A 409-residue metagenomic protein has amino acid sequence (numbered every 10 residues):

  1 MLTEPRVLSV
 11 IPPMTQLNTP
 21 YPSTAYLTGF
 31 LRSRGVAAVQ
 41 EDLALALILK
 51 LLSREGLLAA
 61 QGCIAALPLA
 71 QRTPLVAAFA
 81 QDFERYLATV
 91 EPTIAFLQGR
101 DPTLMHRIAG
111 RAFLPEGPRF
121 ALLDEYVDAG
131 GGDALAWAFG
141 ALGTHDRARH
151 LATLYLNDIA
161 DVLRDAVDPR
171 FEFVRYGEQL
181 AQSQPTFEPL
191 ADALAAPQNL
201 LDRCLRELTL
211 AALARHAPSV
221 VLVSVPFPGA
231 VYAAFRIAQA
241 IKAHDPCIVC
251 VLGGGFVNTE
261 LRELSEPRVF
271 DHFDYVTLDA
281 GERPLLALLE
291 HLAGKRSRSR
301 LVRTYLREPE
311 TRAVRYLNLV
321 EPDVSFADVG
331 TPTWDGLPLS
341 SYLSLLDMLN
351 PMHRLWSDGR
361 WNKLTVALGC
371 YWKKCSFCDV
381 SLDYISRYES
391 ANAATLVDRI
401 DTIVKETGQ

Functional and structural regions predicted by a protein language model:
M1-E4, L210-S219, V404-G408: Glycine-rich phosphate/diphosphate-binding loops that line cofactor/substrate pockets in enzymes
R6-V7, A37-A38, V220, R360-K363: Residues that mark the start of a beta-strand
V7-T15, C247-V251, V397-Q409: Conserved SAM/AdoMet-binding glycine-rich loop
V10-I11, L104-I108, F113-A129, L135-T153 (+3 more regions): N-terminal pre-triad scaffold of radical SAM enzymes
M14-L17, S23-F30, G35-G56, P92-G131 (+4 more regions): Glycine-rich beta-alpha loop elements in corrinoid/cobalamin-binding modules across cobalamin-dependent enzymes
C63-R72, Y275-R283: Acidic, His- and aromatic-enriched active-site or binding-groove loops in soluble protein domains that engage sugars
D161-L208, H353-V380, Y384, L396: Active-site cores of enzymes that catalyze phosphoryl transfer or operate on phosphate-rich substrates
A327, P332-Q409: Radical SAM [4Fe-4S] cluster-binding motif and immediate context
